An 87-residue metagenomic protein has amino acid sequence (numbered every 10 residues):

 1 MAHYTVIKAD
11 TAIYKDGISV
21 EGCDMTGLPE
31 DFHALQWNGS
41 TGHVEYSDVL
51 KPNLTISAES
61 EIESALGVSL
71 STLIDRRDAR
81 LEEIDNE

Functional and structural regions predicted by a protein language model:
A2-E87: A preference for well-ordered globular domain cores that mediate specific macromolecular interactions or catalysis
